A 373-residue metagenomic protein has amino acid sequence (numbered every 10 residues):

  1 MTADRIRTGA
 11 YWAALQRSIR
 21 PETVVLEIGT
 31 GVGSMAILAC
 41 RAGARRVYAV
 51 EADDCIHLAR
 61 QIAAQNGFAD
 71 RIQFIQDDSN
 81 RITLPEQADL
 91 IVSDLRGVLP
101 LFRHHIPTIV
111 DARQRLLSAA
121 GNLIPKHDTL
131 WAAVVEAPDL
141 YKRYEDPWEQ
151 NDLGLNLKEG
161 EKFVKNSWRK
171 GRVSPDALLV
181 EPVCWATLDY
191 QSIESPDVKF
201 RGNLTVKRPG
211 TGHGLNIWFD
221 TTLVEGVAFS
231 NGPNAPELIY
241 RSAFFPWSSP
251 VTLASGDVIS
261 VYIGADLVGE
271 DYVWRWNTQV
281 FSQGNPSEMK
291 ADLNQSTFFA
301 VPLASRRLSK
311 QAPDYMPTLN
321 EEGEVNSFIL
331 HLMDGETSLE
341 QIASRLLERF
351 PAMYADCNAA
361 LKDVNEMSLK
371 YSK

Functional and structural regions predicted by a protein language model:
M1-I28, V32-Y315: Class I SAM-binding transferase module
L223, S249, G264, A312-K373: Long, charge-rich, low-complexity alpha-helical segments
